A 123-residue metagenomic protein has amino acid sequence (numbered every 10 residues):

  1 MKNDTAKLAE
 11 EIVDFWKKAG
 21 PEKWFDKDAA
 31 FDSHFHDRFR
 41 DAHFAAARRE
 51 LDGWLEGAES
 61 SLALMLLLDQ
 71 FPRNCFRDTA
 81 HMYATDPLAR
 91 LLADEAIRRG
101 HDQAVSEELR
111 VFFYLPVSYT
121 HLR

Functional and structural regions predicted by a protein language model:
M1-E10: Basic/polar N-terminal segments that are highly enriched at the extreme N-terminus, encompassing both cleavable
E10-D37: N-terminal export signals and maturation junctions of secreted/periplasmic proteins
H36-E56, L88-G100: Short amphipathic alpha-helical segments and their helix-coil junctions
D52-L62, H101-E108: Structural motif
L55-R77: Hydrophobic/aromatic-rich, well-ordered segments within soluble, folded domains that form packed cores
R73-A104: Helix-adjacent hinge/juxtasegments
V111-P116: Amphipathic alpha-helical interface segments
T120-R123: Conserved small/polar residues in nucleotide/adenosyl-binding loops
